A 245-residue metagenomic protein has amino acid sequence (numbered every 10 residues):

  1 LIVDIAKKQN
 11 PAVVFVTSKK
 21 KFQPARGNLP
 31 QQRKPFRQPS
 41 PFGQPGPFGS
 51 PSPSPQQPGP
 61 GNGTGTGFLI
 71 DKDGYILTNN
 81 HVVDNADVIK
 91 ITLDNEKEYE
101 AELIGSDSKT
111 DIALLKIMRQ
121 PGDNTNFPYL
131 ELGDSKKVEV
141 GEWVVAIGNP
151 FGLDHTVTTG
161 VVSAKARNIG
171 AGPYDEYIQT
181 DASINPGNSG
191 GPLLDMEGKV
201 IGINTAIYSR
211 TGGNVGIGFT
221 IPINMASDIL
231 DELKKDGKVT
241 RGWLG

Functional and structural regions predicted by a protein language model:
L1-G245: Serine-dependent protease modules
